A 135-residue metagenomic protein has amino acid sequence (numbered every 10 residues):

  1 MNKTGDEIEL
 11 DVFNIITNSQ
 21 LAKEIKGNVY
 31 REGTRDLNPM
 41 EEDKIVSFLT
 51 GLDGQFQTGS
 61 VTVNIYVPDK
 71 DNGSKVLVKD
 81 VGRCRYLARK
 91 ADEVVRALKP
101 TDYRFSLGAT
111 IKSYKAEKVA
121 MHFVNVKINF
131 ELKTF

Functional and structural regions predicted by a protein language model:
M1-I25, S47-F135: Charged, amphipathic alpha-helical segments and their flanking helix caps
E24-R35: A short acidic/basic microdomain associated with nuclease active sites
T34-P39, K115-V119: A short beta-turn/loop motif at secondary-structure boundaries
N38-F48: A short, hydrophobic beta-strand-centered structural micro-motif
